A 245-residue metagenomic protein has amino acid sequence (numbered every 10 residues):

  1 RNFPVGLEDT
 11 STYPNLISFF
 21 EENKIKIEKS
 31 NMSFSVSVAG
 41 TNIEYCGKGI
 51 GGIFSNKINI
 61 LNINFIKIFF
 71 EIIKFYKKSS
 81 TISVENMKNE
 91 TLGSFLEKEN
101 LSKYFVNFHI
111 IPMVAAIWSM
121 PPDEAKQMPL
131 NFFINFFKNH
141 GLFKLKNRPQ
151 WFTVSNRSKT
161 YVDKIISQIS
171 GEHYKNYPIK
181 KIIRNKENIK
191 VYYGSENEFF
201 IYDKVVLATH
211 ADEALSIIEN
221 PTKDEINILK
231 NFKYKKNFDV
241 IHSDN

Functional and structural regions predicted by a protein language model:
R1: Glycine-rich FAD pyrophosphate-binding loop
L7-N135: Mobile amphipathic helical/loop "lid" adjacent to a hydrophobic cofactor/ligand pocket
L16-I17, V162, A214-L215: Short, well-ordered alpha-helical microsegments
F20, L96, V114, I165 (+3 more regions): A residue-level signal for conserved active-site and pocket-lining positions in enzyme catalytic cores
V38-T41, K186, S195: Short acidic-glycine loop/turn motifs at beta-strand connectors
F133-Y193: Helical element adjacent to the flavin cofactor pocket in flavoenzyme catalytic cores
P178, R184, V191-N245: Central helical "cap/lid" subdomain
